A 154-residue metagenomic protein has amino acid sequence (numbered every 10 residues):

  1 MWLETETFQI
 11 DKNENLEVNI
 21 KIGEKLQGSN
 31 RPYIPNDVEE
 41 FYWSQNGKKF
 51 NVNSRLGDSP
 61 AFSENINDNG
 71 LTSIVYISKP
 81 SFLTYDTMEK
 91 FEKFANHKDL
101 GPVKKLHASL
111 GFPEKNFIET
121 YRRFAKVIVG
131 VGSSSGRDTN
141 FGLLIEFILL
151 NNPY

Functional and structural regions predicted by a protein language model:
M1-Y154: N-terminal soluble domains immediately following signal/targeting peptides that reside in extracytoplasmic
